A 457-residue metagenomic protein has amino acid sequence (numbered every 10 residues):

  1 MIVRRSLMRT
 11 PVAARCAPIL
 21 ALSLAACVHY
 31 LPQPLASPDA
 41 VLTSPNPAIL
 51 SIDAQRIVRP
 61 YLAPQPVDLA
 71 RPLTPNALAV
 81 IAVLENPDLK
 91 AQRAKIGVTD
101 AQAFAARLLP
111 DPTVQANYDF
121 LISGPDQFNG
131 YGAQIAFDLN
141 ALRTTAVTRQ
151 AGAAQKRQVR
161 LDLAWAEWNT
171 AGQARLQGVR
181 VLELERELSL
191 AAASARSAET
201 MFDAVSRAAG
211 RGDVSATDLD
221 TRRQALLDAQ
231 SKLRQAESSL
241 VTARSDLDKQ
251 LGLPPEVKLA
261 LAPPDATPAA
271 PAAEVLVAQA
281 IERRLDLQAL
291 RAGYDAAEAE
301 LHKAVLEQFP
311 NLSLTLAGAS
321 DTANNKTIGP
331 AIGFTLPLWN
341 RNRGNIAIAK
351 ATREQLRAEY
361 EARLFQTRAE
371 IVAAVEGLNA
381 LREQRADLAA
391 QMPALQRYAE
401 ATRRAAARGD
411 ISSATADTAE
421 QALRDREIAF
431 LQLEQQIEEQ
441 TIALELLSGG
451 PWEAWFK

Functional and structural regions predicted by a protein language model:
M1-I81, E237-Q279, E445-K457: Terminal intrinsically disordered/low-complexity segments used for targeting and assembly
P60-P72, Q115-T144, T148, K258-A272 (+3 more regions): Small/polar, glycine/serine/threonine/aspartate-rich low-complexity segments that form flexible
V80, L84-K90, G97-P112, P125 (+8 more regions): A glycine-/polar-enriched beta->alpha junction
T145, A154, L161-Q279, A374-G377 (+6 more regions): Periplasmic alpha-helical coiled-coil/stalk elements that build and connect Gram-negative outer-membrane
A209-D213, A406-S412, L447: A short glycine-centered flexible hinge/capping loop motif at secondary-structure junctions
N345, A351, L356-Q384: C-terminal structural cap/anchor segments
L381-D410: C-terminal hydrophobic structural anchor segments that stabilize assembly/packing rather than catalytic chemistry
